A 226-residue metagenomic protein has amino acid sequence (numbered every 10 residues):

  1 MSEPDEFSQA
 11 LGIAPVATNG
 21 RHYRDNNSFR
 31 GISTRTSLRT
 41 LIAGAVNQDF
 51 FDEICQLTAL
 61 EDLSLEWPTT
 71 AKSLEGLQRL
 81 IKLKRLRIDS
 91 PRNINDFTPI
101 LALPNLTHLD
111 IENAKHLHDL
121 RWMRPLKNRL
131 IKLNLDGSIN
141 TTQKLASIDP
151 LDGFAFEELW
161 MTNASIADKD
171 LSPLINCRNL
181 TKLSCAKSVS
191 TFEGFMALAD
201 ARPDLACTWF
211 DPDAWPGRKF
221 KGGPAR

Functional and structural regions predicted by a protein language model:
M1-R226: Concave beta-strand-loop units of leucine-rich repeat
